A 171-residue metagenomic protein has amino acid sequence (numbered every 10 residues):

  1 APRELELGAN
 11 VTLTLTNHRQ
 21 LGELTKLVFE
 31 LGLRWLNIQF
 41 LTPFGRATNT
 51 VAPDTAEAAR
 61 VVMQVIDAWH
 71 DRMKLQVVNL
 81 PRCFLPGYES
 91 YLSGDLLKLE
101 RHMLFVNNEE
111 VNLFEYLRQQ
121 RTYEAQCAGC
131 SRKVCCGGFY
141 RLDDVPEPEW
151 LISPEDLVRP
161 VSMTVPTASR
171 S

Functional and structural regions predicted by a protein language model:
P2-E115, Q119-T122: Radical SAM enzyme [4Fe-4S]-AdoMet core and its adjacent flexible, acidic and glycine-rich loops/tails across
E89, D95-S171: Flexible mid-to-C-terminal extensions adjoining Fe-S/redox cofactors in radical SAM and related proteins
